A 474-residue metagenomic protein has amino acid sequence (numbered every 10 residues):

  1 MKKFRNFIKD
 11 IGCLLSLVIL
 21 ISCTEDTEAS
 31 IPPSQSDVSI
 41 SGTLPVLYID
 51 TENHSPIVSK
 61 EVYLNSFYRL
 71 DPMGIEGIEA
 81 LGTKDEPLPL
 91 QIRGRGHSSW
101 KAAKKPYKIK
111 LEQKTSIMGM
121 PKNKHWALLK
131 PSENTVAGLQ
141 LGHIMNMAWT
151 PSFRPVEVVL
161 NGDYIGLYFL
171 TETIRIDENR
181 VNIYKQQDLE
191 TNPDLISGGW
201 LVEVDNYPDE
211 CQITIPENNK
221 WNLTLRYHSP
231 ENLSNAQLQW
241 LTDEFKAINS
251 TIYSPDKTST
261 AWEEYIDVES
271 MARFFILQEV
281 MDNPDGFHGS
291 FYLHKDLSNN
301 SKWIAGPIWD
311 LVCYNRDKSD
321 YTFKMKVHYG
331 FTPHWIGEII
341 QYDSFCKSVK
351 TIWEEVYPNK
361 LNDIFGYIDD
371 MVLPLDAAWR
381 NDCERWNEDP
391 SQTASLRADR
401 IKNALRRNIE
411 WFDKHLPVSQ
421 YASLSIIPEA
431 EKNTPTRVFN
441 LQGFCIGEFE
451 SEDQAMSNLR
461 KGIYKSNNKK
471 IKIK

Functional and structural regions predicted by a protein language model:
D10-S22: Bacterial N-terminal signal peptides
S22-S41: Bacterial Sec-dependent N-terminal signal peptides
C23, S55-I57, L88, A102 (+2 more regions): Middle-to-C-terminal accessory/interaction subdomains
S66-K130: Conserved oxyanion/phosphate-binding beta-strand-loop segments in alpha/beta enzyme cores
K110-S116, N123, L129-E133, M147-P151 (+1 more regions): Internal "kinase-insert"/substrate-recognition segments embedded within catalytic cores of ATP-dependent enzymes
H143-E157, N283: Short, well-structured beta-strand/strand-turn elements
P417-Q442: Residue-level detector of functionally pivotal "anchor" positions at catalytic/ligand-binding pockets or at interdomain
A430, K461-K474: C-terminal tail/sorting-segment detector
